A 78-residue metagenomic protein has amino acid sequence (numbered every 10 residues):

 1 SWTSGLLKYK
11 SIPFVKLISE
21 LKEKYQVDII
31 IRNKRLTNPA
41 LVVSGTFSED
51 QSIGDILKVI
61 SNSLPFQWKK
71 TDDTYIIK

Functional and structural regions predicted by a protein language model:
S1-K78: A residue-level detector for the "anchor" residue at the start of short, highly conserved motifs
